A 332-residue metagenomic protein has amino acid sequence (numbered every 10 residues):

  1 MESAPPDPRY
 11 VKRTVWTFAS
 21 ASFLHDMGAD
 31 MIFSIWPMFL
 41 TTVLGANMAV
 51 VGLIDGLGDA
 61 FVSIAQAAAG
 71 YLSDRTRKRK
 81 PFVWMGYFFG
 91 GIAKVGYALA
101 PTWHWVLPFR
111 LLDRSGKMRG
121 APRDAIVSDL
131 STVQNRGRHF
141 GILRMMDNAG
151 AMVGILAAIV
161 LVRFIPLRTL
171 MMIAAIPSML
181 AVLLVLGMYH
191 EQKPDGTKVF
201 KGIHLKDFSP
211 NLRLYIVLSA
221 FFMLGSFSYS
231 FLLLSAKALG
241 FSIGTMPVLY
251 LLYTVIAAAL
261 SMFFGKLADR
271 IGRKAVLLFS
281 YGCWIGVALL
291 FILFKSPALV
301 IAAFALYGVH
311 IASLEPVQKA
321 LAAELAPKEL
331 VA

Functional and structural regions predicted by a protein language model:
E2-K12, H190-S219: Juxtamembrane intracellular "pre-TM" segments in multi-pass secondary transporters
P5-V62, L212-L249: Helix-loop boundary and gating motifs at the non-cytosolic
F23, A93, H104-R119, A220 (+1 more regions): Hydrophobic core of transmembrane alpha-helices in multi-pass small-molecule transporters, especially MFS/SLC-type
A65-R77, V162, L260-G272: Helix-to-loop junctions at the C-terminal end of transmembrane segments in multipass secondary transporters
P81-V95, A175, A275-L290: Structural signature of the two symmetry-related core transmembrane helices
F109-A149: Cytoplasmic helix-loop-helix junction between adjacent transmembrane helices in 12-TM secondary transporters
R119-S131, S313-A326: Intracellular juxtamembrane helix-capping segments at the cytosolic ends of symmetry-related transmembrane helices
A175-D195: C-terminal membrane-cytosol helix-exit motif in multi-pass small-molecule transporters
